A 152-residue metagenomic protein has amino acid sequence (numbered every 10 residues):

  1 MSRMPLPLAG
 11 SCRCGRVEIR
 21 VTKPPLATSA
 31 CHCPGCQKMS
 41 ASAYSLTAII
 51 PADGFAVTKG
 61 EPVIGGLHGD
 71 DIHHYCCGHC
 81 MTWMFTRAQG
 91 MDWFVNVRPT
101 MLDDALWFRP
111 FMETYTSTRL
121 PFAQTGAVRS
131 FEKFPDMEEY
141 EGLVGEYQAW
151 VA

Functional and structural regions predicted by a protein language model:
M1-S11, R16-A152: A short Gly-Trp-Pro
